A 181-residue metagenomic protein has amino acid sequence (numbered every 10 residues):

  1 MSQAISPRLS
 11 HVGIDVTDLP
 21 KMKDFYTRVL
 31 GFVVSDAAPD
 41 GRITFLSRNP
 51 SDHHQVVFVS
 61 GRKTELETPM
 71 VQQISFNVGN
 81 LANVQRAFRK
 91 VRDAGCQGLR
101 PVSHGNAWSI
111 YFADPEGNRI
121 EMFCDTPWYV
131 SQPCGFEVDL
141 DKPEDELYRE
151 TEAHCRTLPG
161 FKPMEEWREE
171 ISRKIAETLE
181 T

Functional and structural regions predicted by a protein language model:
M1, V59-T64: Short beta-strand/turn micro-motifs at beta-sheet edges
Q3, I14-Q55: Core segments of cupin and vicinal oxygen chelate
S6-P7, T17-P20, S75-R119, C124-V130 (+1 more regions): Vicinal oxygen chelate
P7-H11, P69-Q73: Short, solvent-exposed beta-strand edge segments and adjacent coil->beta transition regions
V33-P39, C124-S131: Conserved catalytic-core motifs of GNAT/GCN5-like acyltransferases
R42-T44, Q72, W108-I110: Short beta-strand micro-motifs in enzyme catalytic cores
S51-H53, E65, L81-V84: Short, charged/polar surface micro-motifs in flexible loops or helix N-caps
V56-V59, E121: Conserved beta-strand in the GNAT
